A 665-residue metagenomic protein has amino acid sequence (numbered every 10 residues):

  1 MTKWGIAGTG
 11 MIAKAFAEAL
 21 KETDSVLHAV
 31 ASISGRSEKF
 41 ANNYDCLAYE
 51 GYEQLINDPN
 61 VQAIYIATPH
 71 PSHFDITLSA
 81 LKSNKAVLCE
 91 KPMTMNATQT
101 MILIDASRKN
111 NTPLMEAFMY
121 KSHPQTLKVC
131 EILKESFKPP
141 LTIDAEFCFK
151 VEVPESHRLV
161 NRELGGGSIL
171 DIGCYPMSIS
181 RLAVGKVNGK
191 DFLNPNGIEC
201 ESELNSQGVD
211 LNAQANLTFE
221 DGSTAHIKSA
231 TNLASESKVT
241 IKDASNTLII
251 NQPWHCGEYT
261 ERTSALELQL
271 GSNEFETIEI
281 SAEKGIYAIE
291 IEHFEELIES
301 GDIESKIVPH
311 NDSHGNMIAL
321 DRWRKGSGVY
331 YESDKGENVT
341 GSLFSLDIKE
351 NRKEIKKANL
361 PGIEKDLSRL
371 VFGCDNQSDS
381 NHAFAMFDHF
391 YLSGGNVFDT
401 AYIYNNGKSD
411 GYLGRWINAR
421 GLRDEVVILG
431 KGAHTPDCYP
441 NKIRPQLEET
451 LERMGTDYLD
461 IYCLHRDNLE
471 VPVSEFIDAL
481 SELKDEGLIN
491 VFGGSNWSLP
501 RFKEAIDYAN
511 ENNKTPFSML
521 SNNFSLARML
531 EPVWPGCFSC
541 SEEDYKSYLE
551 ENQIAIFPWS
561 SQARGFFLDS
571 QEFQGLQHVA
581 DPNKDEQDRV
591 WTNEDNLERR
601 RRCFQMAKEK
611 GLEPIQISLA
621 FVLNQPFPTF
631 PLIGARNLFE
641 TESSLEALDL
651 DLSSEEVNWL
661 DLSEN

Functional and structural regions predicted by a protein language model:
M1-Y44: N-terminal Rossmann-like dinucleotide-binding module
A63, A86, P113, T142 (+8 more regions): Structural preference for beta-strand elements that scaffold enzyme active sites
A63, P69-H70, F74-K121: Beta-strand-loop-alpha-helix segment that lines the small-molecule cofactor/substrate pocket of alpha/beta enzymes
A63-Y65, E220, H293-E354: C-terminal helix-rich "cap/oligomerization" subdomain common to oxidoreductases
Y120-I198, N205: Predominantly a Rossmann-like dinucleotide-binding segment in NAD(P)-dependent oxidoreductases
N205-D210, E220-E292, D302-N311: NAD(P)-dinucleotide binding in Rossmann-like oxidoreductases
A215, D467, V471-N665: Beta/alpha (TIM)-barrel catalytic core signal, keyed to glycine-rich beta->alpha loops juxtaposed to Asp/Glu that bind
N338-V426, D485: N-terminal binding-site loop/beta-alpha segment at the start of enzyme catalytic domains that lines or forms
